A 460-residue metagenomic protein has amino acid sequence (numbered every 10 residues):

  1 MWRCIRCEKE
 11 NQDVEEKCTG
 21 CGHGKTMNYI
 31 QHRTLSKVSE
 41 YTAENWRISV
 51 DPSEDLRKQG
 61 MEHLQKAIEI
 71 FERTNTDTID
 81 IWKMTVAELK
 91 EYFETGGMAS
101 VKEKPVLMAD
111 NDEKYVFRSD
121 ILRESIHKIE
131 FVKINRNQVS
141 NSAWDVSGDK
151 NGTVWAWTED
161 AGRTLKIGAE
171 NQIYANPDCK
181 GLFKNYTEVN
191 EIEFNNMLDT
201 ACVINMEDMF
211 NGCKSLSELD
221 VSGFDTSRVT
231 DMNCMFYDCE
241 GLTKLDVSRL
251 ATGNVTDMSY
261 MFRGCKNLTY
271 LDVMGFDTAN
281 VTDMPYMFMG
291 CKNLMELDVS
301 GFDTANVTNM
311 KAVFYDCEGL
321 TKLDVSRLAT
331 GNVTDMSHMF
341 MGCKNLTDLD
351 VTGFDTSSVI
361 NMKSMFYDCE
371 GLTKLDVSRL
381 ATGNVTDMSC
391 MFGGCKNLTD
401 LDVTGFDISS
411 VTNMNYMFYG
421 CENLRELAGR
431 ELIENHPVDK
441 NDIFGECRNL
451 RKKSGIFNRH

Functional and structural regions predicted by a protein language model:
W2, E16: Cys/His-enriched microdomains
I5-R6, G20: Short, cysteine/histidine-rich loop/knuckle motifs that typically chelate Zn2+
D13: Flanking scaffold residues of small Cys/His-coordinated metal-binding clusters
G22-Q31: Short Cys/His-rich micro-motifs in 6-15 aa windows
Q31-E62, K66, F71: Charged, amphipathic alpha-helical linker segments immediately N-terminal to NTP-binding catalytic cores
E72-D80: Charged, low-complexity interaction regions
D80-H460: Negatively charged
